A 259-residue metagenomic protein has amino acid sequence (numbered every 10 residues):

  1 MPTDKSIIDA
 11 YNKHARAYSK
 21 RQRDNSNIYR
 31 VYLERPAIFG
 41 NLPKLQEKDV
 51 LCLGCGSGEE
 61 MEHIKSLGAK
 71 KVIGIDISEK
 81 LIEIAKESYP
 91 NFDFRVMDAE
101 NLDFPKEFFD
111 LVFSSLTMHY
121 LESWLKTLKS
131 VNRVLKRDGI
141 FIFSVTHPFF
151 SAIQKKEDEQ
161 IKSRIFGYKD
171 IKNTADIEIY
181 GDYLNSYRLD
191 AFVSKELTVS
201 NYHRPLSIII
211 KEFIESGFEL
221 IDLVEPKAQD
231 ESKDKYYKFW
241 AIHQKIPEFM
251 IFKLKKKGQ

Functional and structural regions predicted by a protein language model:
M1-L45, E59-H63, L81-I84, S88: Conserved class I S-adenosyl-L-methionine
L51-L53, S57-N101: Class I SAM-dependent methyltransferase SAM/SAH-binding core
E100-L111: A short acidic, Gly/Pro-enriched loop at the edge of an enzyme's catalytic core that lines a small-molecule cofactor
D110-L125: A short SAM/SAH-binding and catalytic strip from SAM-dependent methyltransferases
L125-I140: A short glycine-rich, Lys/Arg-flanked "PGG" loop and its adjoining helix->strand segment in the class I
F141-Y187: Conserved class I S-adenosyl-L-methionine
S200-V224: Short alpha-helix
S216, K238-Q259: Core SAM-dependent methyltransferase catalytic element
